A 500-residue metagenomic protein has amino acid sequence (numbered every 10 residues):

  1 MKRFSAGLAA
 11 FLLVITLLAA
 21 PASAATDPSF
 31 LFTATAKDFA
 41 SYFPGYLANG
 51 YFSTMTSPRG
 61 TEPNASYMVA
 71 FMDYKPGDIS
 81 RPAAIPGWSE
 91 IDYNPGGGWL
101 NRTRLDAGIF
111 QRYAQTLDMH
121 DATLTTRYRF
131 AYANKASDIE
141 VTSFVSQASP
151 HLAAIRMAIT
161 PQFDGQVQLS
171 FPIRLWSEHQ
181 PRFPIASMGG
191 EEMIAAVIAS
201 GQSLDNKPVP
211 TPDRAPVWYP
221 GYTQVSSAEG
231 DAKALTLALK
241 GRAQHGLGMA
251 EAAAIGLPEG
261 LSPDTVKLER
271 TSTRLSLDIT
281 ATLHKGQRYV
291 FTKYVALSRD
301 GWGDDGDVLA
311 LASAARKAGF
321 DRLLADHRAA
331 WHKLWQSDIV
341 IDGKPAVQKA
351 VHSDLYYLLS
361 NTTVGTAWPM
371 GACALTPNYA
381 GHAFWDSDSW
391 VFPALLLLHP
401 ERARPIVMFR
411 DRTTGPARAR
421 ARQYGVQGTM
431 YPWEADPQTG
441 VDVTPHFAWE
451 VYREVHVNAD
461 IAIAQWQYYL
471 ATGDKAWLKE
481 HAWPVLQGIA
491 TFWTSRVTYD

Functional and structural regions predicted by a protein language model:
M1-A9: Bacterial N-terminal signal peptides that target proteins for export
L8-A19: Bacterial N-terminal signal peptides
A19-A25: Boundary at the C-terminal end of the N-terminal hydrophobic targeting segment
A25-Y379: Acidic/polar, glycine-enriched structural segments that form the non-catalytic walls/loops of the carbohydrate-binding
L47-M55, R322-L470, K479: Substrate-binding groove/exosite segments of carbohydrate-active enzymes
S89, A122, V457-A464, I489: Amphipathic, well-ordered alpha-helical segments in soluble domains
T439, P445, F492-D500: Acidic/histidine-rich catalytic neighborhood
V485, I489-W493: Mobile "lid/hinge" segments at catalytic clefts and subdomain interfaces of large enzymes
